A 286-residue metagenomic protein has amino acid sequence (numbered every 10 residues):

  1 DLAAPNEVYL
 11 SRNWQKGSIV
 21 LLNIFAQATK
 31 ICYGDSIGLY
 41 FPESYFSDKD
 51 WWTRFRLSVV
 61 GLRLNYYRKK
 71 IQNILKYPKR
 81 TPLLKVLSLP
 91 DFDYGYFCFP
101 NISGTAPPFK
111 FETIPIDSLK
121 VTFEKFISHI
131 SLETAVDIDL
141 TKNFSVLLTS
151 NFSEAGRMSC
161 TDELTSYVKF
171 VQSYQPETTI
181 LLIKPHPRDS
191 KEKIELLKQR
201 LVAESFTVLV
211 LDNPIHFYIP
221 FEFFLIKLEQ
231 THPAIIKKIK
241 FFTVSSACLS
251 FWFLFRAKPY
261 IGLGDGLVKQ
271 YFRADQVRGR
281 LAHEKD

Functional and structural regions predicted by a protein language model:
D1, K16-V20, S159-Y174, K193-Q199 (+2 more regions): Well-ordered, non-membrane alpha-helical segments in soluble/globular domains
D1-P82, E229-T231, A247-S250: Active-site and donor-binding regions of nucleotide-sugar-utilizing enzymes
S11-W14, C32-P42, K142-E154, P185-R188 (+1 more regions): Short loop/turn segments at strand-loop or loop-helix junctions that form parts of catalytic or ligand-binding pockets
L39-F46, R157, Y218-F224, K269-A282: Short, charged, surface-exposed secondary-structure boundary motifs
S47-F152: A nucleotide-sugar donor-handling region in carbohydrate enzymes
K125-E195: Conserved catalytic-core segment of nucleotide-activated headgroup transferases in glycan assembly
K191, L197-F242, S246-C248, L254: Donor nucleotide-activated moiety binding/catalytic core segment of transferases that use nucleotide-activated donors
C248-D286: Catalytic binding pocket for nucleotide-activated donors in carbohydrate/polymer assembly enzymes
